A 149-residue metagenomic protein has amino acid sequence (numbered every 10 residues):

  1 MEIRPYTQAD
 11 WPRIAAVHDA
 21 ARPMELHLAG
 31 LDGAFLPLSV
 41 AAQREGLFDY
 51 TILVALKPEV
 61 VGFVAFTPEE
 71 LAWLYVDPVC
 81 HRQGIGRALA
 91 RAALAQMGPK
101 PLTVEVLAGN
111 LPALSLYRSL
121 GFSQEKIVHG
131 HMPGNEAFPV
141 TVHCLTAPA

Functional and structural regions predicted by a protein language model:
M1-A9, H143, A147-A149: Conserved N-terminal entry element of GNAT/NAT acetyltransferase domains
W11, A15-A42, F48: Conserved GNAT-fold acetyl-CoA-binding loop/helix
A42-V54, E70: A short helix-loop-beta-strand connector motif used in the catalytic cores of GNAT acetyltransferases and, in some
V54, E59-Y75: Conserved beta-strand in the GNAT
L71-H81, V106-L107: A short, internal acetyl-CoA/4′-phosphopantetheine-binding micro-motif in the GNAT/acyltransferase core
R82-A95, L114-S115, S119: Conserved acetyl-CoA-binding loop-helix of GNAT-fold acetyltransferases
T103-L114, L120, K126-A149: C-terminal "cap" of GNAT-fold acetyltransferases
